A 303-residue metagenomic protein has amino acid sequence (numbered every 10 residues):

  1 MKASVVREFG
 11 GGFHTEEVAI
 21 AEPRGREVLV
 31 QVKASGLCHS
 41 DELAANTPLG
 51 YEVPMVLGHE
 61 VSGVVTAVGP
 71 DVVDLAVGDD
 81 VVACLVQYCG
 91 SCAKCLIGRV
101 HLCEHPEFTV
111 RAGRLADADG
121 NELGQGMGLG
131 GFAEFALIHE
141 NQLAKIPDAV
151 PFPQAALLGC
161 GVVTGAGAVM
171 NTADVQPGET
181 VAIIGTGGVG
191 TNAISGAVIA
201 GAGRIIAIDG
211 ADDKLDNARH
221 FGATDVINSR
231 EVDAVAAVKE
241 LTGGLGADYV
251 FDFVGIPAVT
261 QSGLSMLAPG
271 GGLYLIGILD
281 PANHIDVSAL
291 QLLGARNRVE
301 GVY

Functional and structural regions predicted by a protein language model:
K2-S4, H14, A19, Q31 (+3 more regions): Residues located in well-ordered beta-strands
A19-I20, E52-G58, L123-G128, E134-F135: Short Gly/Pro-enriched turn/cap motifs at secondary-structure boundaries
A21-S35, P48-L96, H101, P147-V150: Glycine-rich beta-strand-centered segment in the early N-terminal region that forms part of a ligand/cofactor-binding
D80, F135, N141-L143, P147-V232 (+1 more regions): Mid-domain Rossmann-like dinucleotide-binding core that forms the NAD(H)/NADP(H) cofactor-binding site
C84-N141: Cysteine-cluster motifs in flexible loop/terminal segments that predominantly coordinate metals
L241-Y249: A glycine-rich helix->loop->beta "capping" turn within Rossmann-like NAD(P)(H)-dependent oxidoreductase domains
P257-Y303: Glycine-rich phosphate-binding loop and adjacent beta-alpha segment of Rossmann(oid) nucleotide-cofactor-binding
